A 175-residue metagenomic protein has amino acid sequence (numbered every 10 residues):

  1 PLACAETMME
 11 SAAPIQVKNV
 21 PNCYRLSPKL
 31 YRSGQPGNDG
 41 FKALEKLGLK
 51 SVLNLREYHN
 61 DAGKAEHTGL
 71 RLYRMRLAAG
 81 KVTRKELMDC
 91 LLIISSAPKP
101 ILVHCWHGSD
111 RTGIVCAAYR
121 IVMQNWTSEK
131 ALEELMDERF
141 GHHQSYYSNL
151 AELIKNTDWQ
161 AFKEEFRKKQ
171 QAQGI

Functional and structural regions predicted by a protein language model:
P1-I101, I114-I175: Cys-dependent protein tyrosine phosphatase-like superfamily
C105: Short cysteine clusters
G108: Substrate/cofactor-recognition hotspot
R111: Conserved lysine of the Walker
